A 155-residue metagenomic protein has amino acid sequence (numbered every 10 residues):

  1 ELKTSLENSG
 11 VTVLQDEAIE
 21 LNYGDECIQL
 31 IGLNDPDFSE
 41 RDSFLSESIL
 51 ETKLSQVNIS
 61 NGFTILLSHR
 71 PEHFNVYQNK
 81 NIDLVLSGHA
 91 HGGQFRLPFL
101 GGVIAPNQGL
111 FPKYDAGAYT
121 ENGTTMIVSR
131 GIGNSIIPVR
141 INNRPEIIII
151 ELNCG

Functional and structural regions predicted by a protein language model:
E1-G155: Soluble catalytic domains of enzymes that build or remodel membrane lipids, polysaccharides, and related
